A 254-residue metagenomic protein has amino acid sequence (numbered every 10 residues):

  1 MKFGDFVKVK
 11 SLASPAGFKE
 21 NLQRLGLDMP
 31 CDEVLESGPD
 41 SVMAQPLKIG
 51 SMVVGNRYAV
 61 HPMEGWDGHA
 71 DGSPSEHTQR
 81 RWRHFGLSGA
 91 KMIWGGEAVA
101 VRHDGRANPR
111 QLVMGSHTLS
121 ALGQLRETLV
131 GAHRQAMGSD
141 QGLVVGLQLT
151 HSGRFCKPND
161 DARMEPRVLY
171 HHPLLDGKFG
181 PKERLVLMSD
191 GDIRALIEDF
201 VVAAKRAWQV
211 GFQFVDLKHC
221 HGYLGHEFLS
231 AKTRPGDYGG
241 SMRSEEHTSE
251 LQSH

Functional and structural regions predicted by a protein language model:
M1-G50, Y58, G65-D71: An N-cap/entry alpha-helix motif that binds or orients negatively charged groups
R57, G96-P158, A195, A231: Acidic/aromatic-lined carbohydrate-recognition and catalytic surfaces of CAZymes acting on diverse glycans
V60, F85, G89, L147 (+1 more regions): Conserved, mostly hydrophobic/aromatic
S73-F85, A195-K205: Short, acidic/polar
I93-G96, G142-L149, V210-L224: Short beta-strand segments at enzyme active-site cores
A100-V101, P109-G115, K157-M188, G225-E245: Aromatic- and acidic-residue-enriched carbohydrate-binding clefts of CAZyme catalytic domains
Q141-V145, T150-F212: Non-globular sequence segments
E246-S253: Conserved small/polar residues in nucleotide/adenosyl-binding loops
